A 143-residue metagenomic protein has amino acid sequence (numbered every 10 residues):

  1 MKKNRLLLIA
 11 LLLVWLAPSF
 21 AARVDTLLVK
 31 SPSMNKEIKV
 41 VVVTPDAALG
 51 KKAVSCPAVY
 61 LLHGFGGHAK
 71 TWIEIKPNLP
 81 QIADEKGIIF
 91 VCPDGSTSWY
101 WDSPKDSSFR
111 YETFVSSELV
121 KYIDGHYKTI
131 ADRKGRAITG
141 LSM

Functional and structural regions predicted by a protein language model:
M1-L7: Bacterial N-terminal signal peptides that target proteins for export
I9-A10, K30: Generic detector of short alpha-helix boundary/capping microenvironments and adjacent low-complexity segments
A10-F20: Hydrophobic h-region of N-terminal signal peptides that target proteins for export in Gram-negative bacteria
A21-M143: Non-catalytic cap/lid and distal C-terminal segments of serine-dependent acyl enzymes
